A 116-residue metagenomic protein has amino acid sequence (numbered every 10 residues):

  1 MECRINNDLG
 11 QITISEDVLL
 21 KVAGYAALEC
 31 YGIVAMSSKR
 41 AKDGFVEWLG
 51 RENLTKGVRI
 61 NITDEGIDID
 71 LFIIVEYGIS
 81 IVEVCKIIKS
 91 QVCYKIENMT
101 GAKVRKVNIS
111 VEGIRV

Functional and structural regions predicted by a protein language model:
M1-V75, K86, N98, A102-V116: Contiguous, often N-terminal, cationic amphipathic patches that form binding interfaces
I79-K89: Beta-rich strand-turn-strand
C93: Glycine-rich active-site/cofactor-binding loop and its immediate structural neighborhood
